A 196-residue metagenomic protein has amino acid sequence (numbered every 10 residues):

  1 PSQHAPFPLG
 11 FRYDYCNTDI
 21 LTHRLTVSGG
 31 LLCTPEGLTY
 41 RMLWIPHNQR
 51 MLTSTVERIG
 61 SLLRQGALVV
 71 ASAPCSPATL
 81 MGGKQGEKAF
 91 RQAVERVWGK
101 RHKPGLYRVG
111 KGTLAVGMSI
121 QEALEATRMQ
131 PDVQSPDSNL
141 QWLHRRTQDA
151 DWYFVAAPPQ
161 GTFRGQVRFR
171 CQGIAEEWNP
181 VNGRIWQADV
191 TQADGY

Functional and structural regions predicted by a protein language model:
P1-Y196: Carbohydrate-binding surfaces of carbohydrate-active enzymes
